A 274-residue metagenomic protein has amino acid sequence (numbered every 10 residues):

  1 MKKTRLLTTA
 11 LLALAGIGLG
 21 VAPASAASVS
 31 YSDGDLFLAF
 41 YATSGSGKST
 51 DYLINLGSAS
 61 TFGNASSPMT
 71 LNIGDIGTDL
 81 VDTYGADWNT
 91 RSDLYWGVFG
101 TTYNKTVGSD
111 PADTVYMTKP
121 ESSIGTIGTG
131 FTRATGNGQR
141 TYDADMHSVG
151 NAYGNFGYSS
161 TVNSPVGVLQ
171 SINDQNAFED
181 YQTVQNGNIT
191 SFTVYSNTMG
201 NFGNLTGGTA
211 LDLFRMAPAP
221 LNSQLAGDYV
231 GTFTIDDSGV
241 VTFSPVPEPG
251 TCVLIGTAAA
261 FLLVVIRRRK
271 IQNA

Functional and structural regions predicted by a protein language model:
M1-A10: Bacterial N-terminal signal peptides that target proteins for export
L11-L12, A260: Extended, low-complexity, amphipathic alpha-helical coiled-coil/linker regions that act as scaffolds and localization
L14, A26-Y31, V253, A274: RTX-like calcium-binding, glycine/aspartate-rich low-complexity repeat tracts
G16-A24: C-terminal segment of classical bacterial N-terminal signal peptides
A27-P245: Mature extracellular "passenger" or substrate-interacting domains of secreted, surface-exposed proteins
E248-I266: A short, hydrophobic C-terminal helix/tail in secreted or cell-surface proteins
V264-A274: C-terminal membrane-anchoring or membrane-association module
